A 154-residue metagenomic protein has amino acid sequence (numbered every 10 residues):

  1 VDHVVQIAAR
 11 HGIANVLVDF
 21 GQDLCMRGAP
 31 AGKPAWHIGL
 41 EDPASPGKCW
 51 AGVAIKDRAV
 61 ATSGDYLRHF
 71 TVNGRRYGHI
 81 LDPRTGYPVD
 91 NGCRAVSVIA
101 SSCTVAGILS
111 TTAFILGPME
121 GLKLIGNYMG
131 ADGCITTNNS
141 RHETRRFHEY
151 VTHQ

Functional and structural regions predicted by a protein language model:
V1-Q154: Mature catalytic core of soluble alpha/beta enzymes
